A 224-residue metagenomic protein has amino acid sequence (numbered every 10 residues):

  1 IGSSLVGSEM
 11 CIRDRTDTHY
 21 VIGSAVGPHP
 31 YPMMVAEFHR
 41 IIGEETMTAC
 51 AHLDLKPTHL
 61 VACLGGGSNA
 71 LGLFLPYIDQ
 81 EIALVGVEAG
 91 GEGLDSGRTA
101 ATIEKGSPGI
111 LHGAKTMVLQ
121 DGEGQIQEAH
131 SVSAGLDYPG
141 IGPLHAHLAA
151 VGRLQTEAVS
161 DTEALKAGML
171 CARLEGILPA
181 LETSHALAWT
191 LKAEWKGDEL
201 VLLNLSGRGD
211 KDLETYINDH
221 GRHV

Functional and structural regions predicted by a protein language model:
I1-G7, I12: Single conserved hydrophobic/aromatic residue that forms the stacking wall/gate of nucleotide- or nucleobase-binding
G2, M33, E37, I177-S184: Short, conserved micro-motifs enriched in small and acidic residues
S8-E9, T18-Y20, S24-L148, N204 (+1 more regions): Glycine-rich phosphate/pyrophosphate-binding loop at beta-loop-alpha junctions
D17-H19, D54-L60, I177-S184, E199: Flexible, glycine/charged-enriched surface loops at secondary-structure junctions
P57, T190, W195, L200-V201: Flexible, glycine-rich loop/tail regions that form catalytic "lids" or insertion modules at the edges of active sites
Y138-W195: Active-site-adjacent helical/loop segments in soluble small-molecule enzymes
